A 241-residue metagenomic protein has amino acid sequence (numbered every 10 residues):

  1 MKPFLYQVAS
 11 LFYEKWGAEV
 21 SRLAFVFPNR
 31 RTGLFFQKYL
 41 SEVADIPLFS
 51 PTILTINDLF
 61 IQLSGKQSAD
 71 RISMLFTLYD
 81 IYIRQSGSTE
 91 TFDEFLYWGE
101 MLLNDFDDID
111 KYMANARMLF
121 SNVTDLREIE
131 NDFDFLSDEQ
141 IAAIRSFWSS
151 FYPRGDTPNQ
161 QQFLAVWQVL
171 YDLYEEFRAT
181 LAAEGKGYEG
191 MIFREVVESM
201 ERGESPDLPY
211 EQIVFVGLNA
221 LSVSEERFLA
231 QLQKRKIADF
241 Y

Functional and structural regions predicted by a protein language model:
M1-F12: N- or domain-start disorder-to-order transition segments that initiate the globular core
E19-T32, I213: Conserved RecA-like ASCE P-loop NTPase motor core of nucleic-acid helicases/translocases
V20-L23, L48-P51, P209-E211, R235-A238: Short glycine-/polar-rich loops that comprise or flank the Walker A/P-loop and associated switch/sensor motifs
R30-D207, V223: Basic/charged alpha-beta structural segments of nucleotide/phosphate-handling enzymes
P209-L221: Conserved P-loop NTPase "ATPase switch" module shared by AAA+ and STAND
E225-Y241: Conserved RecA-like helicase ATPase core segment that couples NTP binding/hydrolysis to strand translocation
